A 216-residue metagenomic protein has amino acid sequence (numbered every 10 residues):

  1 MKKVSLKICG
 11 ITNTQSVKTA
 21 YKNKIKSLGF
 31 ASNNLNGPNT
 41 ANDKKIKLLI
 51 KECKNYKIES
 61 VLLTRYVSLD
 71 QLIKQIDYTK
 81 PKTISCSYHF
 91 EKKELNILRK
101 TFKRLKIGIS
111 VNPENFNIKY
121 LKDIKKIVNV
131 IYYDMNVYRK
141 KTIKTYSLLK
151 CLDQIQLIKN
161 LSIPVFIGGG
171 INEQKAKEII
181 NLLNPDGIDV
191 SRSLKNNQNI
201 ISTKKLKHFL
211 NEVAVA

Functional and structural regions predicted by a protein language model:
S5-S16, Y21: N-terminal basic/disordered segments at the start of proteins
C9, V165-I171, R192-L194: Glycine-rich beta-strand-to-loop/alpha-helix junction loops that act as flexible
A20, I84, I131, I179 (+2 more regions): Conserved, mostly hydrophobic/aromatic
Y21-K24, I76-D77, I124-K125, I180-N181: Non-catalytic positions within long, well-ordered alpha-helices that form the structural scaffold/packing of enzyme
S27-K45: Glycine-rich, proline-tolerant flexible connector loops at the mouths of alpha/beta enzymes
A31-N36, I50-I167, I171-K175: Conserved anion-binding
D43-C53, N96-L98, S191-A216: C-terminal helical cap(s) of enzyme catalytic domains, especially alpha/beta-barrels
L183-D186, S193: Structured catalytic cores of enzymes that bind and process phosphorylated ligands/cofactors
